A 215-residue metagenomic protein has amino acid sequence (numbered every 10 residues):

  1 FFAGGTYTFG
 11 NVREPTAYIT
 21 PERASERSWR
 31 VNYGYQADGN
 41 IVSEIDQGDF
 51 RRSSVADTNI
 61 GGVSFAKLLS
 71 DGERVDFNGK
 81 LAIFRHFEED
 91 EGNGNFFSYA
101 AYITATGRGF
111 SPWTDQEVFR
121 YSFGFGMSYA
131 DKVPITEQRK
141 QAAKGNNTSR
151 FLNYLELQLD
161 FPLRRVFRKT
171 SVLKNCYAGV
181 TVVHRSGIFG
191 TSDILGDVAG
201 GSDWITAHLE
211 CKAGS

Functional and structural regions predicted by a protein language model:
F1, S25, V55-G61, N93-A101 (+2 more regions): Residues that define the transmembrane beta-barrel architecture of outer-membrane proteins
F1-G4, T8-A17, Y154-S215: Predominantly the C-terminal beta-signal and adjacent terminal strand-loop region of outer-membrane beta-barrel
F1-K67, E210: Short glycine/proline- and aromatic-enriched beta-strand/turn motifs that initiate or cap beta-hairpins
A3, R27-V31, V75-L81, Y99-A101 (+3 more regions): Transmembrane beta-strands of outer-membrane beta-barrel proteins
Y7-F9, Y33-G39, K67, L81-E89 (+4 more regions): Transmembrane beta-strands of outer-membrane beta-barrel pores
V12-R27, L68-F77, G109-R120, R164-A178 (+1 more regions): Short loop/turn motifs that connect adjacent beta-strands in outer-membrane beta-barrel proteins
D46-R52, H86-N93, Q141-N146, S192-G196: Extracellular loop and loop/strand-boundary signature of outer-membrane beta-barrel proteins
N59-D131: Gram-negative (and chloroplast) outer-membrane scaffold detector with strong preference for beta-barrel transmembrane
